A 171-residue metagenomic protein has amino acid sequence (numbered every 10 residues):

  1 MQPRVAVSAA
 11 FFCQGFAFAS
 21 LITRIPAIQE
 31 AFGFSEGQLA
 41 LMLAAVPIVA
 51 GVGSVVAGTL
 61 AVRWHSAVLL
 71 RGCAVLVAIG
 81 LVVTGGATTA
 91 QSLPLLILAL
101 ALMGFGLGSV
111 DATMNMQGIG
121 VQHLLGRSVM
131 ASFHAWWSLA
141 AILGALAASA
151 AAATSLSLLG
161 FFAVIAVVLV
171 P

Functional and structural regions predicted by a protein language model:
M1-P26, E30, A101-L102: Pair of pore-lining "gating" transmembrane helices in MFS-fold secondary transporters
F12, L93-V110: Hydrophobic core of transmembrane alpha-helices in multi-pass small-molecule transporters, especially MFS/SLC-type
P47-V55, A141-I142: Residue-level signature of mid-helix packing/kink "hotspots" within the transmembrane helices of 12-pass Major
G53-S66, A152: Helix-to-loop junctions at the C-terminal end of transmembrane segments in multipass secondary transporters
A67-A74: Primarily marks hydrophobic transmembrane alpha-helices of the MFS/SLC 12-helix fold
V75-A90: C-terminal ends and interior cores of transmembrane alpha-helices in multi-pass membrane transporters/permeases
G108-H123: Intracellular juxtamembrane helix-capping segments at the cytosolic ends of symmetry-related transmembrane helices
L159-P171: Symmetry-related core transmembrane helices of the 12-TM Major Facilitator Superfamily/SLC fold
